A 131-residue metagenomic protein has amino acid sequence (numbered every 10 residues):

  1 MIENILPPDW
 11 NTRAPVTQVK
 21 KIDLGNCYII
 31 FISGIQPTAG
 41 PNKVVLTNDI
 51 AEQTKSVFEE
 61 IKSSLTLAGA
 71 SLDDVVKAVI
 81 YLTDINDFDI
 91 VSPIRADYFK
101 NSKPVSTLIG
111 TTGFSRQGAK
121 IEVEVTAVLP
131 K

Functional and structural regions predicted by a protein language model:
M1-E59, S63-A68, D73, T83-K131: N-terminal presequence-like segments and the immediate start of the first folded domain
